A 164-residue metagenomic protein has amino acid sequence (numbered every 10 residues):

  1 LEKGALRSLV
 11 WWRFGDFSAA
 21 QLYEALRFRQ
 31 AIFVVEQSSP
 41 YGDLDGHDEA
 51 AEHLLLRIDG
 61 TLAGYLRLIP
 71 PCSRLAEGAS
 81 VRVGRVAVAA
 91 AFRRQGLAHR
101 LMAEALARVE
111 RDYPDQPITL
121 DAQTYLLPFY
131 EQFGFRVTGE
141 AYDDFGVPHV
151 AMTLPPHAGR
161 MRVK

Functional and structural regions predicted by a protein language model:
L1-L62: Short amphipathic alpha-helix that is part of the acyltransferase structural core
L55, T61-P71, A79-A87: Conserved beta-strand in the GNAT
P71-V83, R93, D112-P114, F145-G146: A conserved beta-turn-beta hairpin within the catalytic core of GNAT-like acetyltransferases that forms part
V88, R94-A107: Conserved acetyl-CoA-binding loop-helix of GNAT-fold acetyltransferases
M102, V109-Q123: Conserved GNAT acetyl-CoA-binding A-motif
T119-D121, E131, R136-A151: Conserved catalytic-core motifs of GNAT/GCN5-like acyltransferases
T124, D143-K164: C-terminal "cap" of GNAT-fold acetyltransferases
